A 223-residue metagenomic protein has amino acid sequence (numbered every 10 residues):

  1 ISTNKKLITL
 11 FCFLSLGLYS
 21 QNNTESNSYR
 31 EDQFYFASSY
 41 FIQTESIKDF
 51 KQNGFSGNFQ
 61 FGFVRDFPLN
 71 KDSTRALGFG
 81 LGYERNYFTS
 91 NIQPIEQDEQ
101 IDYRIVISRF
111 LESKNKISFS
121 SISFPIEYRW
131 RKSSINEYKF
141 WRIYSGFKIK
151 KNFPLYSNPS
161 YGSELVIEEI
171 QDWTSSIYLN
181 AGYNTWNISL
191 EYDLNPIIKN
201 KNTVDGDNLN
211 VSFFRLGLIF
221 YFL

Functional and structural regions predicted by a protein language model:
I1-S26, L218, F222-L223: Bacterial Sec-dependent N-terminal signal peptides
N22-D32, P68-R75, S133-W141: Short loop/turn motifs that connect adjacent beta-strands in outer-membrane beta-barrel proteins
E25, Q43, E168-L223: Predominantly the C-terminal beta-signal and adjacent terminal strand-loop region of outer-membrane beta-barrel
R30-D32, N53-F59, S118-F124, Q171-I177 (+2 more regions): Residues that define the transmembrane beta-barrel architecture of outer-membrane proteins
F41-F59, E169, I198-N200: Surface-exposed strand-loop-strand hairpins of Gram-negative outer-membrane beta-barrel proteins
I47-G54, T89-F119, N152-Y178: Extracellular/periplasm-exposed beta-strand and loop segments of Gram-negative cell-envelope proteins, dominated by
F61-F67, L81-Y83, F124-K132, S145-K151 (+3 more regions): Residues on the lipid-exposed face of transmembrane beta-strands in outer-membrane beta-barrel proteins
K114-I135, W141: Outer-membrane beta-barrel transmembrane strands
